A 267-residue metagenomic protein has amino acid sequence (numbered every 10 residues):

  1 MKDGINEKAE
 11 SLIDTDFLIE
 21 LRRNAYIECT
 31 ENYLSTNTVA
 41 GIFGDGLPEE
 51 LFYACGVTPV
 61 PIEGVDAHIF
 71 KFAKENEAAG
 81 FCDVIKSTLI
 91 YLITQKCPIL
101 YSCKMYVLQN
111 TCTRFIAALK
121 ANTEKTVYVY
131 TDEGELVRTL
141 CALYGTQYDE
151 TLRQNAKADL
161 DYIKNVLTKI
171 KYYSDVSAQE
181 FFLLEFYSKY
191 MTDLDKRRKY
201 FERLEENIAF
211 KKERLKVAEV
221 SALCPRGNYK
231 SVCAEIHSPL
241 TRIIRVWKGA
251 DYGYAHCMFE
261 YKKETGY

Functional and structural regions predicted by a protein language model:
K2-V39, C141-Y252: A charged, amphipathic alpha-helical module
N24-N32, F43-L47, L89-K96, R114 (+1 more regions): Short alpha-helical segments and helix-capping/turn motifs at coil-helix boundaries
T38-G44, P61, M105-Q109, V217-E219: Short, hydrophobic beta-strand segments that form beta-sheet elements in well-ordered domains
D45-G46, L51-V65, F70-A73, A218-Y267: Redox- and metal-dependent alpha/beta enzyme cores, enriched for Fe-S-associated oxidoreductases and cofactor-handling
G56-P61, N76-A79, T123-Y128, E135-R138 (+1 more regions): Active-site regions of enzymes building and remodeling cell-envelope glycoconjugates
D66-S102, E260-Y261, T265-Y267: Glycine-rich, anion-gripping cofactor-binding loops and their flanking helix/strand elements in enzyme active sites
S87-A142: Acidic/His-rich segments in extracytoplasmic proteins that coordinate ligands and/or metal ions
L89-V107, E150-V166, G266-Y267: Extended, charge-rich low-complexity interaction segments
